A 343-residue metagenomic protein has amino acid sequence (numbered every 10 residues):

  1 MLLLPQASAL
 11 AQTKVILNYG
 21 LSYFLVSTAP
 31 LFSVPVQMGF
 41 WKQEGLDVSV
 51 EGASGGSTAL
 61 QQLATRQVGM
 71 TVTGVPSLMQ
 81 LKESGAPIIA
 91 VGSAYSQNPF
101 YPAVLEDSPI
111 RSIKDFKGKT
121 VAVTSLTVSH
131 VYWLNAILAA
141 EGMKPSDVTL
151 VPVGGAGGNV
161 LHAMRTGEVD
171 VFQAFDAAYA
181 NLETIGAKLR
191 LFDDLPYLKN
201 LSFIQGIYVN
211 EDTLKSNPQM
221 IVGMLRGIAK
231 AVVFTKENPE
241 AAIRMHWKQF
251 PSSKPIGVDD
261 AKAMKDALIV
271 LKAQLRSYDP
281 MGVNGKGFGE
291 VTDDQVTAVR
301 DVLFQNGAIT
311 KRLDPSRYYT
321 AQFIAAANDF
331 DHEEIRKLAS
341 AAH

Functional and structural regions predicted by a protein language model:
L4-A11: Sec/Tat signal peptide C-region and signal peptidase I cleavage site
A11-D176, A187, L191-L195, N200-L201: Short, glycine-/small- and polar/acidic-enriched structural segments that line small-molecule recognition paths
S49, S57, V151, P196 (+3 more regions): Short linear loop/turn motifs
P76, G158-D260: Pocket-lining segment of extracytoplasmic ligand-binding domains
G118, I204-G206, V283: Short, solvent-exposed beta-strand edge segments and adjacent coil->beta transition regions
N217-T310: Secondary-structure end/capping motifs
D293-H343: Conserved C-terminal helix/tail region of periplasmic/extracytoplasmic solute-binding proteins
